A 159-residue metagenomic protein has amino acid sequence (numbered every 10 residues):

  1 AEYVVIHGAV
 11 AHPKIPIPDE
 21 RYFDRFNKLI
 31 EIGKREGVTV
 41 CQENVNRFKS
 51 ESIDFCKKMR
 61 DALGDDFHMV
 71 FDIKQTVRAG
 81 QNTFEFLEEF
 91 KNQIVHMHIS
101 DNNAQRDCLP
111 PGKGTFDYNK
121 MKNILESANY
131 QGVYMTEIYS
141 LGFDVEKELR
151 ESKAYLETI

Functional and structural regions predicted by a protein language model:
A1-P16, E36, C41, V45: Active-site groove signature of glycoside hydrolases
E2, N27-K28, R35, S52-F71 (+1 more regions): Histidine-acidic metal/acid-base catalytic patches
A11-H12, N46-K49, K74-R78: Short, catalytically relevant binding-site loops at active-site mouths
P13-F26: Active-site cleft segment of glycoside hydrolase catalytic domains centered on the general acid/base Glu
I15-I17, E43-N44, I73, D107-L109: Short, contiguous strand/loop micro-motifs
D19-Y22, K49, G114-T115: A conditional alpha-helix N-cap/helix-loop micro-motif detector
F23-G37, Q42-K49: N-terminal/domain-start segments enriched in small and hydrophobic, helix-friendly residues, covering either
